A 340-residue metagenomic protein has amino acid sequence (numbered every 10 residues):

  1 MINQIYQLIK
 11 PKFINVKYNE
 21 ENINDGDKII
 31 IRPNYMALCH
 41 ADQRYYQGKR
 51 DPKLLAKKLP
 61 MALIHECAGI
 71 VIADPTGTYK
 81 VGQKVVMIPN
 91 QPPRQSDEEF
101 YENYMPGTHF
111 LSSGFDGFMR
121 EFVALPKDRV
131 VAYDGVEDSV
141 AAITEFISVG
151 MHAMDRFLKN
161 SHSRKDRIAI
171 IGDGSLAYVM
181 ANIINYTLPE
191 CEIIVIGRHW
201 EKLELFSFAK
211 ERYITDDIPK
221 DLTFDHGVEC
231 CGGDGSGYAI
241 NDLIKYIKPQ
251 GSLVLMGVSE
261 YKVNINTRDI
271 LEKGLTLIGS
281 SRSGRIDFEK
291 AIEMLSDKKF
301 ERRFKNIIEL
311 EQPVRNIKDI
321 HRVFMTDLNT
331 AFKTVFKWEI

Functional and structural regions predicted by a protein language model:
E21-M36, R50-Q95, D134-V136: Glycine-rich beta-strand-centered segment in the early N-terminal region that forms part of a ligand/cofactor-binding
A37, P75, N90, C231-G235 (+1 more regions): Short glycine-/small-residue-rich Rossmann-like dinucleotide-binding loops
V85, I168, G227: Receiver (REC) domain switch-region micro-motif
Q91-R167: NAD(P)H dinucleotide-binding glycine-rich loop of Rossmann-like/cofactor-binding domains, especially the beta1-alpha1
G135-T215: Mid-domain Rossmann-like dinucleotide-binding core that forms the NAD(H)/NADP(H) cofactor-binding site
N160-R164, Y186-P189, L203-L275: Glycine-rich cofactor phosphate-binding loops and adjacent beta1-alpha1 units of small-molecule cofactor enzyme domains
R198-H199, S259, S283: Residues in the short beta-alpha loop(s) of Rossmann-like NAD(P)-binding domains
R285-I340: C-terminal hydrophobic helical "lid"/dimerization subdomain of Rossmann-like NAD(P)H-dependent oxidoreductases
